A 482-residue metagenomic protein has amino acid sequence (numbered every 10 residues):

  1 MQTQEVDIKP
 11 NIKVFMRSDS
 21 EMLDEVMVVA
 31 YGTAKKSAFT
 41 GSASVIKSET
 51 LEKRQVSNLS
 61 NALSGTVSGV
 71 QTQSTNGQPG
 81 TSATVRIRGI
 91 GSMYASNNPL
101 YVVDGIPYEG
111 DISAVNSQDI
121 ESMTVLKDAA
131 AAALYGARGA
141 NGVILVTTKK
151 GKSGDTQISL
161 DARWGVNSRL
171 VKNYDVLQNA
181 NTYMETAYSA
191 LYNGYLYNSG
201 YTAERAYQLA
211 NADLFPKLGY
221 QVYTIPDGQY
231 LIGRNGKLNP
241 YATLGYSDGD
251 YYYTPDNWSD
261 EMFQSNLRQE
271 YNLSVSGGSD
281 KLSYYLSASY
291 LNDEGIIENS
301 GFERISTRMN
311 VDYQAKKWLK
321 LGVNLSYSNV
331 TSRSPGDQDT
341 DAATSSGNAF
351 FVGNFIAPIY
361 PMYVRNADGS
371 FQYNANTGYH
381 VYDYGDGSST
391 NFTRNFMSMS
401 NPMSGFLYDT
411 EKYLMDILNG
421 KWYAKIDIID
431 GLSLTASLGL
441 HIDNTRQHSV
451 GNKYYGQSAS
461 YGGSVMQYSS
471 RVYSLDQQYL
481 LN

Functional and structural regions predicted by a protein language model:
M1-E25, L126, A130, Y135-V143 (+1 more regions): Periplasmic N-terminal soluble interaction domains immediately after the signal peptide in Gram-negative
Q2-E52, Q73, R88: Short, acidic, small-residue-rich periplasmic hinge/interaction motif at the N-terminus of Gram-negative outer-membrane
S20, T147-K149, S274-G278, S287 (+6 more regions): Transmembrane beta-barrel domains of outer membrane proteins
V28, A38, S82-A129, D161 (+3 more regions): Periplasmic plug
S37, S153-P255, S265, G295-S300 (+3 more regions): Surface-exposed loop/interface segments of Gram-negative outer-membrane beta-barrel transport/assembly proteins
V56, S153, R268, S279-D280 (+2 more regions): Outer-membrane beta-barrel channels and translocator barrels
S60, T84, V143-L145, E270-N272 (+4 more regions): Membrane-embedded beta-strand positions in outer-membrane beta-barrel channels/transporters
N61-D104, E121-S122, A132-K152: Extracytoplasmic beta-strand/coil segments of soluble accessory domains associated with Gram-negative outer-membrane
